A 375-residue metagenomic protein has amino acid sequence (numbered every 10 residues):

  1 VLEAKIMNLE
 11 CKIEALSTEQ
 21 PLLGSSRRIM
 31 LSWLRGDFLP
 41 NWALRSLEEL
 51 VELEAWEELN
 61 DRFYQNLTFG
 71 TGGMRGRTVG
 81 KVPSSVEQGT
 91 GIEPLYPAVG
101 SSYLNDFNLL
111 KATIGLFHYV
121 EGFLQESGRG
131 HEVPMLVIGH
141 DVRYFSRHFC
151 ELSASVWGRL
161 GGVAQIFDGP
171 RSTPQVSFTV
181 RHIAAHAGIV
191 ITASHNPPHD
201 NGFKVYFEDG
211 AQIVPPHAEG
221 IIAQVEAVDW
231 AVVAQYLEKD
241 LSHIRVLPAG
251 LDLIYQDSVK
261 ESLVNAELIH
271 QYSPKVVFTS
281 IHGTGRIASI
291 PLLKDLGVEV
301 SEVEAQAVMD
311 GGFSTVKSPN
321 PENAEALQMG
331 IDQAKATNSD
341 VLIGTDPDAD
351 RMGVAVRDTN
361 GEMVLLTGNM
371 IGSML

Functional and structural regions predicted by a protein language model:
P21-S153, R245-V276, T284: An N-terminal, well-structured beta->alpha segment
L50-L53, R77, L116-Y119, F123 (+9 more regions): Change "in soluble alpha/beta enzymes" to "in soluble alpha/beta proteins
E58-L67, R77, N201-A326: Gly/Ser/Thr-enriched, mixed-charge loops and adjacent short helices that form phosphate/oxyanion-binding elements
S84-E87, L152-L160, I183-A184, K204-Q212 (+2 more regions): A glycine- and small-aliphatic-rich helix-loop capping segment at beta-alpha/alpha-beta transitions that lines
G89-Y96, Q175-V233, P347, V356: Active-site phosphate-binding/coordination module
G100-F107, H140-H148, A164-R171, E208-P216 (+5 more regions): Alpha-helix capping and helix-loop boundary segments enriched in small/acidic/polar residues
E126, V137-D200, K294, E299-G353: N-terminal small/polar loop signature for handling phosphorylated ligands or for N-terminal nucleophile
E208-A211, A223, A334-L375: Replace "Mg2+/Mn2+-dependent" with "divalent metal-dependent
